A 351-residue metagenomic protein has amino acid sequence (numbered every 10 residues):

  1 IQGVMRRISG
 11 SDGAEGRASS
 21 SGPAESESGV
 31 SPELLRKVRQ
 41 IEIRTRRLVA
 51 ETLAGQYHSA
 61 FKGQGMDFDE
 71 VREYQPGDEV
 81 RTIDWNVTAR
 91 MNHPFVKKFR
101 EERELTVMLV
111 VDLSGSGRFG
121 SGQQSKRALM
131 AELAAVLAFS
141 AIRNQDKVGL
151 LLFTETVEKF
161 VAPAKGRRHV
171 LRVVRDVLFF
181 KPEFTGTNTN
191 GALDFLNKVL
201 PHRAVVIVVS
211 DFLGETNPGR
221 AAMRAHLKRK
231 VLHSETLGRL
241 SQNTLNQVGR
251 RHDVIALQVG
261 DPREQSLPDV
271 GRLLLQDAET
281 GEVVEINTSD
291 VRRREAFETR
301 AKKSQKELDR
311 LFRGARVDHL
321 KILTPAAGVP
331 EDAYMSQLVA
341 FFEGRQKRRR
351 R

Functional and structural regions predicted by a protein language model:
I1-R167, A204-S210, E215-N217, K228 (+3 more regions): An amphipathic, basic-hydrophobic helix/alpha-beta surface used to engage anionic, phosphate-rich ligands or surfaces
H169-A204, N217-G219, L237-R239, D261-P262: Von Willebrand factor
V209, L257-V259: Generic beta-sheet signal
H226, N243-V248: Catalytic-core regions built around general acid/base machinery
S266-K306: SAM-dependent methyltransferase
E307-H319: A structural motif corresponding to the C-terminal end of an alpha-helix and its immediate exit/capping segment
L320, P325-R351: C-terminal "exit" segments of structured domains
